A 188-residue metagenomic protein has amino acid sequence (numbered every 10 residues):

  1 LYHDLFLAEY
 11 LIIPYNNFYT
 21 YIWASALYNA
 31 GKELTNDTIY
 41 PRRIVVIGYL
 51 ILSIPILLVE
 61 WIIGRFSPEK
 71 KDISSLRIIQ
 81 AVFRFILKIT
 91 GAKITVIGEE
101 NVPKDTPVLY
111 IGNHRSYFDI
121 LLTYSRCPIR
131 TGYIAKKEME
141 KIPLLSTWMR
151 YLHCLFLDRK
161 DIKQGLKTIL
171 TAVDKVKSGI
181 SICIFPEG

Functional and structural regions predicted by a protein language model:
Y2-H3, P14, I62: N-terminal leader/targeting signatures
L5-L7, L11: Short hydrophobic targeting helices and cationic amphipathic motifs that mediate membrane/organellar targeting
I12-Y15, Y21, Y28: Short, positively charged and aromatic/hydrophobic N-terminal segments
T20-W23, L50: Terminal signal-anchor or tail-anchor transmembrane helices that tether membrane-associated enzymes to cellular
E33-T95, T147-Y151: A transmembrane-helix-recognition feature enriched in membrane-embedded lipid enzymes and envelope glyco-/phospholipid
I89-G188: Soluble catalytic domains of membrane acyltransferases
